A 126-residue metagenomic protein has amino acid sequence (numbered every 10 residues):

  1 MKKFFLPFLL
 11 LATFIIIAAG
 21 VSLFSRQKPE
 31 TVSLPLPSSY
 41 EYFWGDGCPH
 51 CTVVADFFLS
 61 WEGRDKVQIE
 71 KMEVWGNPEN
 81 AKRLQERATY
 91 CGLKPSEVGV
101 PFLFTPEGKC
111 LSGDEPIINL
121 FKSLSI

Functional and structural regions predicted by a protein language model:
M1-F4: Positively charged n-region of N-terminal signal peptides that target proteins for export
P7-S22: Hydrophobic membrane-insertion alpha-helices, especially the h-region of bacterial N-terminal signal peptides
A19-L34: Sec-dependent signal peptide cleavage junction
E30-K71: Local sequence-structure signature of Cys/Sec-based thiol-disulfide redox active-site neighborhoods
K66-R83: Thiol-based oxidoreductase modules, predominantly thioredoxin-like and allied folds used for disulfide exchange
K82-C91: N-terminal post-signal-peptidase region of extra-cytosolic proteins
K94-E97: Extracellular/periplasmic catalytic domains that process cell-envelope and extracellular macromolecules
G99-I126: Non-catalytic, surface beta->alpha helical segment in thiol-disulfide oxidoreductase systems
